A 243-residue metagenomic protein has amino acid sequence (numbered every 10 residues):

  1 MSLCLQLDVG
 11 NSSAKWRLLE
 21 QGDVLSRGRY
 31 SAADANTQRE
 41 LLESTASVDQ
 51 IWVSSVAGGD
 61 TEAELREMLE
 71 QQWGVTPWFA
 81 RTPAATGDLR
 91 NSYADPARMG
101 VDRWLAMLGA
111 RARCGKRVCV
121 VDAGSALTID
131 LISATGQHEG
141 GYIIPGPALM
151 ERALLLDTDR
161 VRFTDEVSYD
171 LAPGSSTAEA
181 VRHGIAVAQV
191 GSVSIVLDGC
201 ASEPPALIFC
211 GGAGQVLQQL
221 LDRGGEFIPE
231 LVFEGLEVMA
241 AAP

Functional and structural regions predicted by a protein language model:
M1-L25, A110, K116-H138, L154 (+1 more regions): Gly/Thr-rich phosphate-binding beta-strand-loop-beta motif of the actin/hexokinase/Hsp70
M1-T86: N-terminal glycine/serine-rich phosphate-binding loop of ATP-dependent small-molecule kinases, especially carbohydrate
W52-G58, A123-S125, P205-G214: Glycine-rich beta-strand-to-loop/alpha-helix junction loops that act as flexible
V75, A94-P96, D222-E230: Active-site regions of enzymes building and remodeling cell-envelope glycoconjugates
W78-V120, A126-I129, P173-G174: Active-site neighborhood for divalent-cation/phosphate handling
A106-L108, A112-G115, G140-V181, M239 (+1 more regions): Glycine-rich phosphate-binding loop plus the immediately following alpha-helix
Y169-A206, A213, Q218, G224-G225: Adenine-nucleotide phosphate-binding core of ATP-dependent small-molecule kinases
G225-P243: Glycine-rich phosphate-binding/hydrolytic loop that grips phosphoryl groups
